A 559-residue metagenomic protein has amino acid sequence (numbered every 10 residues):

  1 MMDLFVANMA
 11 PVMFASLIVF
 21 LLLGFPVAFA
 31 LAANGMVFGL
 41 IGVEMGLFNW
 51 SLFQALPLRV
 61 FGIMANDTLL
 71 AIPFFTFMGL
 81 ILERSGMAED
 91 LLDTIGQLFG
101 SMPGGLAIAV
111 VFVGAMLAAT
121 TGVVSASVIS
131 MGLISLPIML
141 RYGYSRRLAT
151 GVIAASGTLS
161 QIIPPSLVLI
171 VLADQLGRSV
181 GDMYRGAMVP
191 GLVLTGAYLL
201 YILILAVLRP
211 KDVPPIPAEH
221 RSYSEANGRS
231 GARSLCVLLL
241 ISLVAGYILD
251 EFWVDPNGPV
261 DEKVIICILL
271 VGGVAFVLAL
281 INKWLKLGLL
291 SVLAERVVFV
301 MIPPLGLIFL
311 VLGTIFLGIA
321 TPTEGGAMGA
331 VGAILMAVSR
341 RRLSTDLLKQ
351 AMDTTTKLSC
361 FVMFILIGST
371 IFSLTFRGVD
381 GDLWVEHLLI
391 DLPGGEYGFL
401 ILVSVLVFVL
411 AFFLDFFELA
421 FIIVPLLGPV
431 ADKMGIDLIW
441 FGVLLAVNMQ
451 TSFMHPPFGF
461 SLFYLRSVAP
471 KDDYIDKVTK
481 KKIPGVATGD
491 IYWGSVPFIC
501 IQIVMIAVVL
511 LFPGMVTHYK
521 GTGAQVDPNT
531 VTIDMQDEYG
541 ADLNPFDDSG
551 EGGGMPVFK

Functional and structural regions predicted by a protein language model:
M1-K559: Alpha-helical transmembrane segments of multi-pass membrane transport proteins
